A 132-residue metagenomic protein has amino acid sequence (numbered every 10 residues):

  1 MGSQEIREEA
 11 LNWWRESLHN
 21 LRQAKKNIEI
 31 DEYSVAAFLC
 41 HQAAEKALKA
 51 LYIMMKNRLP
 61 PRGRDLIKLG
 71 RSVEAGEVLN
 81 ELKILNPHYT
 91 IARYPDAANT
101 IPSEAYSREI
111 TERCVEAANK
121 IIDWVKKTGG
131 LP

Functional and structural regions predicted by a protein language model:
M1-P132: Terminal alpha-helical segments
